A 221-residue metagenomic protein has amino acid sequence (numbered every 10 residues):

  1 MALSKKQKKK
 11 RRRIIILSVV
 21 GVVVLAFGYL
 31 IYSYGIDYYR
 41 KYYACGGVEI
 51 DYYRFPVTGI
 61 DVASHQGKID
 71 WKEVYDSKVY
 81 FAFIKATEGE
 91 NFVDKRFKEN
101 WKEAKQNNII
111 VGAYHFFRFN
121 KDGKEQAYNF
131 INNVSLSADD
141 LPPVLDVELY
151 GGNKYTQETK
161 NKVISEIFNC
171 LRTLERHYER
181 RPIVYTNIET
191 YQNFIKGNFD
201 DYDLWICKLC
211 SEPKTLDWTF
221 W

Functional and structural regions predicted by a protein language model:
M1-I14: N-terminal Lys/Arg-rich, disordered targeting/topogenic segments
A2, G46-G67, K72, F199-W221: Functionally critical loop-and-helix segments that line ligand-binding/catalytic clefts of soluble enzyme domains
I16-Y34: Hydrophobic membrane-insertion alpha-helices, especially the h-region of bacterial N-terminal signal peptides
Y29-E88: Boundary/entry segment of secreted carbohydrate-active catalytic domains
I60-D70, A86-F97, F117-E125, N153 (+1 more regions): Acidic-and-aromatic substrate-binding clefts and catalytic sites of carbohydrate-active enzymes
W71-K78, R96-N108, F130-D139: Acidic (Asp/Glu)-rich catalytic clusters
Y80-T87, K105-N120, P142-V144: Short, well-structured secondary-structure segments
L136-P143, V147-N153, E158-W221: Surface-exposed substrate-engagement region within the catalytic domains of secreted or surface-exposed extracellular
